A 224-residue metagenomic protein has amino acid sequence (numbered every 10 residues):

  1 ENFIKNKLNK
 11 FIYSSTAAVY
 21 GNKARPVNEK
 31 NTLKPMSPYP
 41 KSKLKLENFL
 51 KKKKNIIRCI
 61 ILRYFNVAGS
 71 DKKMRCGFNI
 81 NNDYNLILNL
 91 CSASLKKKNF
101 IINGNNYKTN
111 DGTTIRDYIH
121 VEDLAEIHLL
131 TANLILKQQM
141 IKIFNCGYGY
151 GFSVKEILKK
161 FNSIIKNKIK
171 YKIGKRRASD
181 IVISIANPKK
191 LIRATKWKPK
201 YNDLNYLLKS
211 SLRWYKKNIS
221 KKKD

Functional and structural regions predicted by a protein language model:
E1-P38, K52-K53, I57-I60: Conserved Rossmann-fold NAD(P)-dependent oxidoreductase catalytic core, especially the SDR/UDP-sugar
T16, N48-D71, N99-N105: Conserved beta-loop-beta element that borders a ligand/cofactor-binding pocket
Y20-G21, S37-P38, I57-N85, T109-T113: Flexible, glycine-rich beta-alpha linker
P26-L33, D71, T109, K189-K190: Short glycine/proline- and charge-enriched loop/turn segments that cap or connect secondary-structure elements
S42: Active-site helix of classical SDR
L86-I87, H120: C-terminal catalytic core of Y-nucleophile DNA break-rejoin enzymes
S92-D224: C-terminal substrate-binding subdomain of Rossmann-fold SDR/epimerase-dehydratase oxidoreductases
